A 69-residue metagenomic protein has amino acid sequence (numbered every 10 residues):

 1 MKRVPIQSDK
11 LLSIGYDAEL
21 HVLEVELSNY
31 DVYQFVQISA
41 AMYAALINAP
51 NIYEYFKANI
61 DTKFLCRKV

Functional and structural regions predicted by a protein language model:
M1-V69: Acidic/histidine-enriched, beta-strand-rich ligand/metal-binding domains
